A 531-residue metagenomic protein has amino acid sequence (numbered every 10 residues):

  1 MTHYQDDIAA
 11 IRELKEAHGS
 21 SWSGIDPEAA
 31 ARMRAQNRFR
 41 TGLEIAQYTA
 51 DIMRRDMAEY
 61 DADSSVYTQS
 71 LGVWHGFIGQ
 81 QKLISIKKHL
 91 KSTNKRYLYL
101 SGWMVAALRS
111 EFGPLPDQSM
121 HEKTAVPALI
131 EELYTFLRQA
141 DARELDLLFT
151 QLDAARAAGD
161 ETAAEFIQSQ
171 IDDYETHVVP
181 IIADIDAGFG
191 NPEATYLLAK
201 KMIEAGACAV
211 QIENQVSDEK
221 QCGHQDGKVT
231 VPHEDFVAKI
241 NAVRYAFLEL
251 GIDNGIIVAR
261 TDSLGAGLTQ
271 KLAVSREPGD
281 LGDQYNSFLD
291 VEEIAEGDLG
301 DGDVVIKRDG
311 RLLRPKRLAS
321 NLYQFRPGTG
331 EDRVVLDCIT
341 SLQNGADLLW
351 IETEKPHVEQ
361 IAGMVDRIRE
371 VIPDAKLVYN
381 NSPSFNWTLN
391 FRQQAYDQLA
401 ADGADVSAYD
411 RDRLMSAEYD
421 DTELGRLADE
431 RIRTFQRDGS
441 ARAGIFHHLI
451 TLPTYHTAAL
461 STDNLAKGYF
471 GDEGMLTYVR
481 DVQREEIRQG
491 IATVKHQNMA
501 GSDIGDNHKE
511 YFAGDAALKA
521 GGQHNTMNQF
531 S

Functional and structural regions predicted by a protein language model:
H3-A443, L449, A513-S531: Alpha/beta enzyme core
I252-N254, L476, R480: Structural signature of the thiamine diphosphate
T388, H456-T457: A SIS-like phosphosugar-recognition module
I450-Y455: Short acidic/histidine-rich active-site segments
L460-S461: Gly/Ser/Thr/Ala-enriched C-terminal appendages of enzymes
F470-L476, I487: Mixed-charge (polyampholyte) low-complexity IDRs
R480-S531: C-terminal functional modules
